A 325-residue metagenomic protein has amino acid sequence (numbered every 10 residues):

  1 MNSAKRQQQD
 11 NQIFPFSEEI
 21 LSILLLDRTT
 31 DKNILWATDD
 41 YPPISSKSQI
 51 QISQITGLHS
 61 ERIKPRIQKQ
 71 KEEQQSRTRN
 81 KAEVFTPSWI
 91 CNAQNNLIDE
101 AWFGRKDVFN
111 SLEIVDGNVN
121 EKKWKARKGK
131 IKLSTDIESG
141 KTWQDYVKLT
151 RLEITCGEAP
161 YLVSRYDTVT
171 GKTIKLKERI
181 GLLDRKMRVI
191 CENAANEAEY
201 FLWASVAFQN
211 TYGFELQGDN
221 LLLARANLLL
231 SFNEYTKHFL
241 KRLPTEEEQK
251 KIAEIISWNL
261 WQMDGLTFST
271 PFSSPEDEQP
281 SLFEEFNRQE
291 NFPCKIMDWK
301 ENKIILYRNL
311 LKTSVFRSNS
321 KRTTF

Functional and structural regions predicted by a protein language model:
N2-F325: SAM-dependent methyltransferase catalytic region
